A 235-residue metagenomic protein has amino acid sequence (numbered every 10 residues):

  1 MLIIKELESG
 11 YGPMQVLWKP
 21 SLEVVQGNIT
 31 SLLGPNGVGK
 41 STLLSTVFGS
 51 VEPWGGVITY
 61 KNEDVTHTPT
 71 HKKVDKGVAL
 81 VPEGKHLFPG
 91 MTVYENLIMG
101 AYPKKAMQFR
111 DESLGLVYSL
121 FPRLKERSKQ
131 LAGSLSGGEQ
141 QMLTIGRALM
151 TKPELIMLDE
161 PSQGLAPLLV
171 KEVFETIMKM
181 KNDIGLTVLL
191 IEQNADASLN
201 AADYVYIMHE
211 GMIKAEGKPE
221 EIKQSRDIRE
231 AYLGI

Functional and structural regions predicted by a protein language model:
G12, T68, V93-E112, L120-K125 (+2 more regions): ABC-type ATPase nucleotide-binding domains, specifically the catalytic core motifs of the NBD
L33-P35: The feature captures the beta-strand-to-loop junction immediately N-terminal to the Walker
F48: Helix-to-loop junction immediately C-terminal to a conserved catalytic motif
G56-V65, K76, F109-L114: Conserved ABC transporter NBD signature motif
A148-L149: ABC ATPase C-loop
K171-G185: Helical segment within the ABC ATPase nucleotide-binding domain
